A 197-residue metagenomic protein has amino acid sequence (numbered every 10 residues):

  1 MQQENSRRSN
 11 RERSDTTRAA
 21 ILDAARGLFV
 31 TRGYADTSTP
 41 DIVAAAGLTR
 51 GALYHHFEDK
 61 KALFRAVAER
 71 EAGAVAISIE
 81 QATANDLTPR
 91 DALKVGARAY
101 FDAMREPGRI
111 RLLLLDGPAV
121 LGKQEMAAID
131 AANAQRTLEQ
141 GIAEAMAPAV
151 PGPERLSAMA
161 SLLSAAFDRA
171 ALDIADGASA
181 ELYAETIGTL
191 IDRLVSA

Functional and structural regions predicted by a protein language model:
M1-R32, D36-L48, A62-R65, G73: Basic, helix-initiating cap at the start of DNA-binding domains
T31-A35, D86, P107, P148-A149: Short coil/turn segments at alpha/beta junctions that flank glycine-rich nucleotide-binding fingerprints
A46-F57: Short hydrophobic/aromatic patch on the recognition helix
A66, E80-E106, M159-L163: Hydrophobic alpha-helical connector segments
G73-A76, D91, V95, R109 (+3 more regions): Amphipathic alpha-helical packing segments from all-alpha helical-bundle domains
A99-D102, L138-E139, G152-I174, L182-L194: Hydrophobic alpha-helical segments that form the core of small-molecule binding pockets and/or dimer interfaces
M104-Q124, L172: Amphipathic alpha-helical segments used for helix-helix packing
